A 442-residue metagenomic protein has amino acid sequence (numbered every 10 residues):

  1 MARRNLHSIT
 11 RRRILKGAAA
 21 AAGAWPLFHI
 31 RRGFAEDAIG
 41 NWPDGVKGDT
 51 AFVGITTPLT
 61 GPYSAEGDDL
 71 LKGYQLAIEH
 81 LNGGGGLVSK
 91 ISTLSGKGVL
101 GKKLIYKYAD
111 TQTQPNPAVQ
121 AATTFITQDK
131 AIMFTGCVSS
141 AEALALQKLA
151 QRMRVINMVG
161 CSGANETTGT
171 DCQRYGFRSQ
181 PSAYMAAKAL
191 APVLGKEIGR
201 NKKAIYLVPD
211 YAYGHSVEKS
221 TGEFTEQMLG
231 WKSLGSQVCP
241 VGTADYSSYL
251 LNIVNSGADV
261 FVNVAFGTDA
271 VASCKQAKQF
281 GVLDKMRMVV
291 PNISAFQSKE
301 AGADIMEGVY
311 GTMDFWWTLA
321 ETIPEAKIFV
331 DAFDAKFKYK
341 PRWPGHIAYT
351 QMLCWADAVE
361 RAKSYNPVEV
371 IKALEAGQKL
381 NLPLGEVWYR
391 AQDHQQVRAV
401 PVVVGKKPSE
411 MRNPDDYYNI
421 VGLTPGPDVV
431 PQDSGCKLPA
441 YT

Functional and structural regions predicted by a protein language model:
M1-T10, A20-A22: N-terminal secretory signal peptides
F28-G54: C-terminal segment of N-terminal export signals and the immediately downstream linker at the start of the mature
D37-W42, A65-K72, L87-G169, S179 (+1 more regions): Beta-alpha junction/loop-to-helix N-cap segments that form part of ligand/metal-binding clefts
T50-G67, L71, A204-L207: Short beta-strand segments enriched in small/hydrophobic residues
N116, Q128-Q237, K285-G311: Extracytoplasmic ligand/sensor domains, especially the bilobed periplasmic-binding protein
S140-Q151, A258-F280, Q351: Hydrophobic alpha-helical
G267-A270, T318-Q378: Extracellular/periplasmic ligand-binding modules, especially the Venus flytrap/periplasmic-binding
E307, Q378-T442: Solvent-exposed, acidic/polar segments of extracytosolic/periplasmic ligand-binding ectodomains
